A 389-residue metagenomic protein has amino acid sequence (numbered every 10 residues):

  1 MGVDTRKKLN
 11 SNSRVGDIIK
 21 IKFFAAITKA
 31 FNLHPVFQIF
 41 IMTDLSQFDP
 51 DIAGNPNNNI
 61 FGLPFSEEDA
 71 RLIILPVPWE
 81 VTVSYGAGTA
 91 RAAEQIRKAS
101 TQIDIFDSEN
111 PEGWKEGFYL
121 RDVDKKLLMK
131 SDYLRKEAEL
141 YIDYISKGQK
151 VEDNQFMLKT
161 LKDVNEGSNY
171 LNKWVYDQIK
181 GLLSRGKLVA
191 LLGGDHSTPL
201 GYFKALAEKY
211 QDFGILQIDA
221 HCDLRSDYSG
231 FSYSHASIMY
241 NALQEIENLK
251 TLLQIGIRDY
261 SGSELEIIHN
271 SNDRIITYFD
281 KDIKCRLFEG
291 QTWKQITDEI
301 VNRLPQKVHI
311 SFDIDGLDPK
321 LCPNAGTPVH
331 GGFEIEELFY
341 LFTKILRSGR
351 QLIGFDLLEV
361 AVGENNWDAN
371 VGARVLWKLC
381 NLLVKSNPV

Functional and structural regions predicted by a protein language model:
D4, N10-N12, D17, N32-H34: Intrinsic-disorder-associated, low-complexity terminal segments enriched in Asp/Asn/His/Tyr and depleted of Lys/Arg
T5, A25-A30: Ala/Thr-enriched low-complexity intrinsically disordered regions
K7-K8, I21, I39: Polybasic, lysine-rich low-complexity intrinsically disordered segments
G16-I19, K29, Y228: Repetitive helical segments and hydrophobic/amphipathic motifs
I18, I41-T43: Long, low-complexity, intrinsically disordered N-terminal extensions of eukaryotic proteins, enriched
F24, L33-Q38: Short hydrophobic targeting helices and cationic amphipathic motifs that mediate membrane/organellar targeting
T43-V389: Conserved alpha-helical scaffold segments that buttress catalytic/binding sites
